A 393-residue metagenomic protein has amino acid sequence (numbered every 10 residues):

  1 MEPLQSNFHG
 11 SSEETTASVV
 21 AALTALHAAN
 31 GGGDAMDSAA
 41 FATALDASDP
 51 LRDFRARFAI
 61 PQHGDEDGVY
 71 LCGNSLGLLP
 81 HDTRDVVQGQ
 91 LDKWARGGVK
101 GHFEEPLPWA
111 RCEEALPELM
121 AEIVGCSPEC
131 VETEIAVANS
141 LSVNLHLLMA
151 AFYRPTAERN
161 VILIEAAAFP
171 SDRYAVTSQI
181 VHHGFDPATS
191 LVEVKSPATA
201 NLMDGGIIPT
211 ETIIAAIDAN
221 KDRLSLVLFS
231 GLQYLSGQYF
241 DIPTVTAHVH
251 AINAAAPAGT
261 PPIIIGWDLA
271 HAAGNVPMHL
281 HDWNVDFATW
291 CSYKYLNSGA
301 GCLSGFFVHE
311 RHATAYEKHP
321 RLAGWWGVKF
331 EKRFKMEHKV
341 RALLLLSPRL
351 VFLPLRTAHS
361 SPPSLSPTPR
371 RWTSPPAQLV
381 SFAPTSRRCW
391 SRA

Functional and structural regions predicted by a protein language model:
E2-A393: Pyridoxal 5′-phosphate
